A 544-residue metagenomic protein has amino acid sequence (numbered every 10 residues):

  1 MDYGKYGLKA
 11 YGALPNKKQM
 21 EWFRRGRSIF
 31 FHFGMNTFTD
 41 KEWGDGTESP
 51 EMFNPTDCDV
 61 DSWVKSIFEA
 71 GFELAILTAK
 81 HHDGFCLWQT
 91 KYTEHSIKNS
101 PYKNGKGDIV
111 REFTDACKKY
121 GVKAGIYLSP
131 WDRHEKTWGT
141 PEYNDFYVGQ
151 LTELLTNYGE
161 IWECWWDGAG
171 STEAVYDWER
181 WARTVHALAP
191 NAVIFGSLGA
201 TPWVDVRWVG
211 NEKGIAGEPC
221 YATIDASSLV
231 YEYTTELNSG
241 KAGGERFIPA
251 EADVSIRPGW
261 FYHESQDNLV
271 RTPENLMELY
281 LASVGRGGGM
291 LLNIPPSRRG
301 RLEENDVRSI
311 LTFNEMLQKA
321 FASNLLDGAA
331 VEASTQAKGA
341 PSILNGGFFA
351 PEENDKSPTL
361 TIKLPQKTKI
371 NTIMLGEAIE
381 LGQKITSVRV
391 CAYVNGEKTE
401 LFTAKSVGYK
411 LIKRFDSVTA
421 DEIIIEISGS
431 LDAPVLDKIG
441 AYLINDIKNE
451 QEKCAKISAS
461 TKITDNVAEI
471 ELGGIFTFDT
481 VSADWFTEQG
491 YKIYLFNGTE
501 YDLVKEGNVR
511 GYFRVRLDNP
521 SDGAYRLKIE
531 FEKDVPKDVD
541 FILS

Functional and structural regions predicted by a protein language model:
M1-I385, A392, F402-K405, Y409-R414 (+2 more regions): Mature catalytic domains of secreted/periplasmic carbohydrate-active enzymes
N305-T312, A320-S323, G347-F402, S406-K456 (+1 more regions): Aromatic, loop-rich ligand-recognition surfaces of beta-strand-rich domains
